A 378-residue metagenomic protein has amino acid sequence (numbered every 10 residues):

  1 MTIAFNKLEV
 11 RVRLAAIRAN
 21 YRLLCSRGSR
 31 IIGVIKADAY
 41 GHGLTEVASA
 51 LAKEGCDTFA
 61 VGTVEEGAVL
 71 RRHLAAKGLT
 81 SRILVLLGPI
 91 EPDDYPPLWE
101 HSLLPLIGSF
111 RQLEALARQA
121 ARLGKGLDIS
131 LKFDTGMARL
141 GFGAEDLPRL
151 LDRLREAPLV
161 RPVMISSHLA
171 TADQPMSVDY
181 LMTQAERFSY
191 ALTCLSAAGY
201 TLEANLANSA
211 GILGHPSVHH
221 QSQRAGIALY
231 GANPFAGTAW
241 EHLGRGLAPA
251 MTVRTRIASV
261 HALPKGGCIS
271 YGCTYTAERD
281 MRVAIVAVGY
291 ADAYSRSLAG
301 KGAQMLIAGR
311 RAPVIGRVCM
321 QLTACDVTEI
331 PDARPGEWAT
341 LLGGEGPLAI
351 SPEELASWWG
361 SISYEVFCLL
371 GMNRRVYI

Functional and structural regions predicted by a protein language model:
M1-R18, E66, P92, S109-A115 (+1 more regions): Active-site anion/phosphate-binding pocket segments in diverse small-molecule metabolic enzymes
T2-R11, A16-A19, S29-N205, V218: Active-site-proximal beta-alpha core segment in soluble small-molecule metabolic enzymes
L23, R27: Conserved N-terminal alpha-helix of the aminotransferase class I/II PLP-enzyme fold
